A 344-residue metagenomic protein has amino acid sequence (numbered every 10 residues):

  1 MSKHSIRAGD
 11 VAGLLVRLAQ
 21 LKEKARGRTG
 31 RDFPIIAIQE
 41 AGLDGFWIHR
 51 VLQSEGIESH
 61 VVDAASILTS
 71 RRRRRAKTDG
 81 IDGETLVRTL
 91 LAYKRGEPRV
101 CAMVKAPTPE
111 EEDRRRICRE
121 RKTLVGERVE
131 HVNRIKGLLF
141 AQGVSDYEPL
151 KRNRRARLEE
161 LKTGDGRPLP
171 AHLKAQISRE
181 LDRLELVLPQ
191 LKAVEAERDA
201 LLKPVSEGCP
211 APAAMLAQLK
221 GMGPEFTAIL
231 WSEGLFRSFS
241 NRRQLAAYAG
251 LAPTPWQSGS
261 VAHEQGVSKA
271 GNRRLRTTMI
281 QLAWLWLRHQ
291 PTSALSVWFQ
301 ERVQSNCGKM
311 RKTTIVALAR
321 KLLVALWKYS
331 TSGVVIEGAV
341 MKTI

Functional and structural regions predicted by a protein language model:
V11-I36: Short, basic/hydrophobic alpha-helical segments
K22-A25, A102-E120, H172, A262-V267 (+1 more regions): Short, solvent-exposed helix-loop connector elements
I35-W47: Acidic, metal-coordinating catalytic cores used for nucleic-acid/nucleotide bond scission and strand-transfer chemistry
H60-M103, N153-K162, V261-A270, L287: Short alpha-helix plus adjacent loop in nuclease-associated cores
E112-M215, T343: Glycine-rich, often acidic, oxyanion-interacting loops/wings at catalytic, nucleic-acid, or phospho-protein interfaces
P212-R311: Phosphate-backbone recognition surface of nucleic-acid-processing proteins
S260-V261, F299-I344: Low-complexity, acidic/Ser/Thr- and charged residue-rich accessory regions of DNA metabolism proteins
